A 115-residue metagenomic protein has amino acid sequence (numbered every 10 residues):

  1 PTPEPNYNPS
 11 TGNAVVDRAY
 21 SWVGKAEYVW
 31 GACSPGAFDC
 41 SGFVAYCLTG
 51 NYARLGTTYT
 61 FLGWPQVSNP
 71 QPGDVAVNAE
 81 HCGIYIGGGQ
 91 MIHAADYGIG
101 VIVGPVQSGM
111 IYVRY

Functional and structural regions predicted by a protein language model:
P1-E27, Q107-Y115: Intrinsically disordered, low-complexity, Pro/Ser/Thr/Asn/Gly/Ala-rich spacer/linker segments adjacent to signal
N6, S34, F61-W64: Short N-terminal micro-motifs specific to bacterial/archaeal maturation and metal-cluster initiation sites
G12-V16, Y20, S41-A45, P70: Extracytoplasmic/secreted envelope proteins and their assembly/folding machinery, especially bacterial periplasmic
S21-A37, R54-G56: Active-site nucleophile-His-acid catalytic modules used for acyl/amide transfer and hydrolysis across diverse enzymes
V29, C40, D96: Short glycine/serine/threonine-biased micro-segments
A32-T49: Active-site nucleophilic cysteine motif
A45, G50-G109, V113-Y115: ...with weaker cross-activation on analogous glycine-rich loops/strands in unrelated enzymes
